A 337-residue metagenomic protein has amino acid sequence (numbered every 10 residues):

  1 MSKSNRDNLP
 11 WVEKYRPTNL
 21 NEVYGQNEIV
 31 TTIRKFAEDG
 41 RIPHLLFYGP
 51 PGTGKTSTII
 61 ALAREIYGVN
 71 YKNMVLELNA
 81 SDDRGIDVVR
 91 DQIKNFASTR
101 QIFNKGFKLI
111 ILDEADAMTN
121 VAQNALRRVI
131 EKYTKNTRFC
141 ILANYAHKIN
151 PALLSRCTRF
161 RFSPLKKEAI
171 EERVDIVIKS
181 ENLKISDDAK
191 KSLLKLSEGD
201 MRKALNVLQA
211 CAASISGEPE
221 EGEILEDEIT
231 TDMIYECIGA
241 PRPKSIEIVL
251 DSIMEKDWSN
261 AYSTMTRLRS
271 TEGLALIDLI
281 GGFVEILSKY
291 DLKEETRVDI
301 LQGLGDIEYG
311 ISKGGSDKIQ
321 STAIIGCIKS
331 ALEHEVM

Functional and structural regions predicted by a protein language model:
M1-R159, A169, D175, D187 (+3 more regions): P-loop/Walker A NTP-binding region and its immediately flanking N-terminal helices in P-loop NTPase folds
V12-E13, A37, P51, E131 (+8 more regions): Replace "in large, NTP-powered and nucleic-acid-processing enzymes" with "in large, NTP-powered factors and other
K35, R64, R128, Q209 (+3 more regions): Short, well-ordered alpha-helices that flank and scaffold nucleotide-derived cofactor binding pockets
F107, E171-R173, K184-L196, E228-I234 (+2 more regions): Short conserved motifs of the RecA-like P-loop NTPase core
I110, K190-L196, R202-G217, Y235 (+3 more regions): C-terminal helical "lid" of AAA+/P-loop NTPase domains
N150-K195, L205-Q209: Conserved AAA+ ATPase core "coupling" helix
L208, A213-R242, I246, I280 (+1 more regions): Conserved C-terminal helix/linker of AAA+ ATPases
I248-M337: Helix-rich C-terminal "collar"/helical-bundle subdomain used as an assembly and partner-interaction module in RFC-like
